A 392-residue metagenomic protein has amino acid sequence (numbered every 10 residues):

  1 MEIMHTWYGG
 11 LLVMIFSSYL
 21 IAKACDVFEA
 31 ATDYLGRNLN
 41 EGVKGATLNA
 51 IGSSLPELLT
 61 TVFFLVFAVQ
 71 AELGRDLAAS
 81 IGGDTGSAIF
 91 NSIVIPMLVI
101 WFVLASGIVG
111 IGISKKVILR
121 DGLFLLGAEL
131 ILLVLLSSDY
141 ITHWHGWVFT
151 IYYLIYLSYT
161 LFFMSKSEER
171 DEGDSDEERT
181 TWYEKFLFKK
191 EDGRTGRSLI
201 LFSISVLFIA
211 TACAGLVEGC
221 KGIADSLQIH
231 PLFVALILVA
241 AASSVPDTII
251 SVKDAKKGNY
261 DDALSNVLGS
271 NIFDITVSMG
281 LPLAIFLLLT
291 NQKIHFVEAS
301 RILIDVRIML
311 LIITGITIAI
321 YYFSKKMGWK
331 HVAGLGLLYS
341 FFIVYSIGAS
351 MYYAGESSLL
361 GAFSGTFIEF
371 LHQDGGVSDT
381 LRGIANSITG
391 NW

Functional and structural regions predicted by a protein language model:
M1-W392: Hydrophobic alpha-helical segments, chiefly the membrane-spanning helices and signal/signal-anchor peptides
